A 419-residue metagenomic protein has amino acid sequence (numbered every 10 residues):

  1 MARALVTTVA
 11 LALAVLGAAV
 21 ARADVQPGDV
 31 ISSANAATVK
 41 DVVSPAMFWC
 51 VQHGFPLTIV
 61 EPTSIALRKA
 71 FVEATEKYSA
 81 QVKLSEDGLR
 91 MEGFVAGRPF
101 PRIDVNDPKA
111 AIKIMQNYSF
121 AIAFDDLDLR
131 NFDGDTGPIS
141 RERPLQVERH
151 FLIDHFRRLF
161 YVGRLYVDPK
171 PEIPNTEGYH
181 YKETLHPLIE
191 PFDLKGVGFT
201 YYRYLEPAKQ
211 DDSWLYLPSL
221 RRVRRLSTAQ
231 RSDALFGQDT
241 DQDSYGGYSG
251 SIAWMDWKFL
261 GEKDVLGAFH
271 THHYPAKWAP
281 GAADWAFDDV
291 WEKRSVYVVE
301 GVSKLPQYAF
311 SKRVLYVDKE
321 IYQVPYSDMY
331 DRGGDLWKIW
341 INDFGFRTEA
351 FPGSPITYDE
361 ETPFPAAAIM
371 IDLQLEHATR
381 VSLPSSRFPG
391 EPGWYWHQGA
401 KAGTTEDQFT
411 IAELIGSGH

Functional and structural regions predicted by a protein language model:
M1-V9: Bacterial N-terminal signal peptides that target proteins for export
T8-G17: Bacterial N-terminal signal peptides
G17-A23: Sec/Tat signal peptide C-region and signal peptidase I cleavage site
A23-R102, R231-H272, W278-A286, D331-H419: Non-transmembrane domains of secretory- and envelope-associated proteins
D24-Q210: Solvent-exposed N-terminal domain segments of exported/luminal and surface proteins
S79, L84, E148, R157 (+4 more regions): Extended beta-strand-rich segments in extracellular/periplasmic secretory proteins, especially within noncatalytic
S85, H186-E190, L194-G246: An acidic-aromatic
Y179-L185, D211, E292-E300, I321-S327 (+1 more regions): Short, hydrophobic/aromatic-rich segments at coil-to-beta transitions
